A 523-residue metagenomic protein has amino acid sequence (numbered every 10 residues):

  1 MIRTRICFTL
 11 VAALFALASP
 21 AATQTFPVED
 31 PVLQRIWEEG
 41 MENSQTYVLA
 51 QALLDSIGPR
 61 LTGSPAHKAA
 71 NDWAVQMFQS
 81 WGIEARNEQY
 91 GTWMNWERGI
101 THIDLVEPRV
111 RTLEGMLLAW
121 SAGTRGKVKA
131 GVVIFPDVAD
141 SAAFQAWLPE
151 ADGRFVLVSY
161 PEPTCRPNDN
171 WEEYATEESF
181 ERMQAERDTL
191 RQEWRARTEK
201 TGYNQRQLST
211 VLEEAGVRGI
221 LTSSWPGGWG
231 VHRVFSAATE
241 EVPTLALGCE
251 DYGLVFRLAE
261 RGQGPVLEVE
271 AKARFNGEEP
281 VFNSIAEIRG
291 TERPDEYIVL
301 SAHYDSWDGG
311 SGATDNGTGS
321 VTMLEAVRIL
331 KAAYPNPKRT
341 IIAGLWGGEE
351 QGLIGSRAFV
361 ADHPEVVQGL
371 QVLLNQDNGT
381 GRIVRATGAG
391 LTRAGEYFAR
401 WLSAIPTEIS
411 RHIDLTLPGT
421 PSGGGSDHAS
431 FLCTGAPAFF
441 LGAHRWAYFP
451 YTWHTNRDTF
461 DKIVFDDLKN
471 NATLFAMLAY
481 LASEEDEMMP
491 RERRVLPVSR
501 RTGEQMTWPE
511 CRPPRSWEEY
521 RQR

Functional and structural regions predicted by a protein language model:
C7-A18: Bacterial N-terminal signal peptides
T25-V32, Q51, D55-D188: Noncatalytic luminal/extracellular "stalk/propeptide" segments of secretory-pathway proteins
V28-S64, Y90, I100, G227-A237 (+3 more regions): N-terminal capping segment at the start of a domain
P31-V32, T112-E114, L118-Q145, W229 (+2 more regions): Soluble metallo-hydrolase cores and metallopeptidase-like ectodomains found primarily in the secretory/periplasmic
L33-M41, S56-A66, T101-H102, A130-V138 (+10 more regions): Second-shell loop/turn segments in exported
V48, Q184, I329-I354, L373-Q376: Short helix-loop-beta-strand segments that form the rim/entrance of peptidase-like active sites
P108-T112, R125-A130, A139, P149-G153 (+5 more regions): Metal-dependent peptidase/peptidase-like ectodomains
P243-L247, R257, R328, F449-R523: His/Asp/Glu-rich mid-to-C-terminal helical/loop segments that flank catalytic regions of hydrolases
